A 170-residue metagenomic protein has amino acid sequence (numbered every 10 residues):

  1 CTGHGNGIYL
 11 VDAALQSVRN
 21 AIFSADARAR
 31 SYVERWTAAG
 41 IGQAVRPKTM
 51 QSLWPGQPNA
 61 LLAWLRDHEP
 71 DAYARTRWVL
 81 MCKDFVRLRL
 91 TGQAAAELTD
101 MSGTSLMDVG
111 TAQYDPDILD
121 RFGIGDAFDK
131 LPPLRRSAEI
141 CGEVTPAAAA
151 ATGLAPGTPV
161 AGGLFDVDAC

Functional and structural regions predicted by a protein language model:
C1-H4, G163-V167: Ligand-binding clamshell of periplasmic/extracellular solute-binding protein-like
C1-N59: Active-site phosphate-binding/coordination module
N6-V11, T104-S105, A169-C170: Short beta-strand scaffold segments in enzyme catalytic cores
E34, F165-C170: Glycine-rich phosphate-binding/hydrolytic loop that grips phosphoryl groups
V45-F165: Gly/Ser/Thr-rich active-site cleft segment
